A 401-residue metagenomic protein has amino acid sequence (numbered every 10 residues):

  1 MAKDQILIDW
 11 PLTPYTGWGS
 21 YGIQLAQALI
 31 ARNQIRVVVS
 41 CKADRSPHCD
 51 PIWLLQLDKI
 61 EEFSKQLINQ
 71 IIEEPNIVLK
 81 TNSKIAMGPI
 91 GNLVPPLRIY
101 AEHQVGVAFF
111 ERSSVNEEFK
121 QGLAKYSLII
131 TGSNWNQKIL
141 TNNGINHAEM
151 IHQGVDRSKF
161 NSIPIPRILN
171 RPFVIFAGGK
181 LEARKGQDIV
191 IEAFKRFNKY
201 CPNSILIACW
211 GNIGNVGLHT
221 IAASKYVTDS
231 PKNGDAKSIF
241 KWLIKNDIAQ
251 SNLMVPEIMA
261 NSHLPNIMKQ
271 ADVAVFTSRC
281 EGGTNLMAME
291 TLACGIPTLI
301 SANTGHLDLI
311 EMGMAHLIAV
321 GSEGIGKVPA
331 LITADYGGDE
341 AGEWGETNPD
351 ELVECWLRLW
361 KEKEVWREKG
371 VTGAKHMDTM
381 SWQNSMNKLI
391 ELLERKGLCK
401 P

Functional and structural regions predicted by a protein language model:
M1-S83, Q383: N-terminal pre-catalytic "stem/leader" segment of glycosyltransferase-like enzymes
L7, C49-I139: Extended catalytic core of nucleotide-activated donor transferases of GT-like folds
E117-E118, V155-R171: Acidic anion/phosphate-binding donor-loop and adjacent secondary structure in glycosyltransferase catalytic cores
I168-K185, I191-K195, L206-A208: Conserved donor-binding/catalytic core segment of Leloir-type glycosyltransferases
V216-S262, N266: Nucleotide-activated donor-binding/catalytic signature segment of Leloir-type glycosyltransferases, i.e., the conserved
N266-G283, I296: Acidic donor-binding loop of glycosyltransferase active sites
P297-I300, H316-A319: Short hydrophobic beta-strand element within catalytic cores of glycosyltransferases and related nucleotide-activated
W344-E354, K361-E391: A charged, aromatic-enriched C-terminal amphipathic alpha-helix characteristic of glycosyltransferases across folds
